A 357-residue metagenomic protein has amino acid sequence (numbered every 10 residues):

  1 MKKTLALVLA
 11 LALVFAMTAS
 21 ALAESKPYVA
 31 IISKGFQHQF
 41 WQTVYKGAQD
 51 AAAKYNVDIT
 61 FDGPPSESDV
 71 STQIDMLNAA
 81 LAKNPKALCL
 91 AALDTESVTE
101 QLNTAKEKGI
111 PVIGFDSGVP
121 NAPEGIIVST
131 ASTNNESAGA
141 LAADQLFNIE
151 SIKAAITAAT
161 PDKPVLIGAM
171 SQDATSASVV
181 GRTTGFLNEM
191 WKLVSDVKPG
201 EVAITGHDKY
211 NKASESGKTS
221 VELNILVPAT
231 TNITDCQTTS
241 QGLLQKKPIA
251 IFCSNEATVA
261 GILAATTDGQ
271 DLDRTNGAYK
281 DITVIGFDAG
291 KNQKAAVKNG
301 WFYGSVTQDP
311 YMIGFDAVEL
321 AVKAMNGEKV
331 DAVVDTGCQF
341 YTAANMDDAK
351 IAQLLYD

Functional and structural regions predicted by a protein language model:
K2-K3, K34: A general lysine-centric signal
K3-L5, L9, S132, S254: Hydrophobic alpha-helical transmembrane segments of integral membrane proteins, especially multi-pass transporters
T4-A23: Sec-dependent N-terminal signal peptides of Gram-positive bacterial secreted proteins and lipoproteins
L22-D357: A residue-level marker of the well-folded mature domains of exported/periplasmic proteins
